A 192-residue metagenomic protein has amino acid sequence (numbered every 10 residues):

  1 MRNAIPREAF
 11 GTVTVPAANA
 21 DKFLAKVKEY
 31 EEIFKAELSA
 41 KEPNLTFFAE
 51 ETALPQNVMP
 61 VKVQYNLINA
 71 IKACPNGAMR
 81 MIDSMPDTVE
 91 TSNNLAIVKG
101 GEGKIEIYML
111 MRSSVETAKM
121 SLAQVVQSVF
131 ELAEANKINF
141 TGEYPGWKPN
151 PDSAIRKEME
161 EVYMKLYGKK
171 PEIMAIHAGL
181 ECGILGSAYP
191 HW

Functional and structural regions predicted by a protein language model:
M1-P6: A structural signal for small-residue-enriched, beta-sheet-centric alpha/beta enzyme cores and oligomeric scaffold folds
E8-T12: Flexible catalytic loop/linker elements that gate and position reactive groups at enzyme active sites
V13-A17, M109-S113: Short beta-strand-to-loop capping motifs
A20-K35, S121-F130: Short amphipathic alpha-helices in soluble, non-transmembrane regions that often serve as interface/regulatory elements
E32-A53, L132-G142: Conserved short beta-strand edge segments in small beta-sheet-based binding/regulatory domains
F48-N93, K99-E102, E116-S121, K137-W192: An extended, acidic, His-containing surface patch that forms the Zn2+-binding/catalytic region of metallohydrolases
G103-I107: Hydrophobic residues embedded in beta-strands of well-ordered beta-sheets
Y108-M111, S121-A123: Small-residue-rich helix-loop
